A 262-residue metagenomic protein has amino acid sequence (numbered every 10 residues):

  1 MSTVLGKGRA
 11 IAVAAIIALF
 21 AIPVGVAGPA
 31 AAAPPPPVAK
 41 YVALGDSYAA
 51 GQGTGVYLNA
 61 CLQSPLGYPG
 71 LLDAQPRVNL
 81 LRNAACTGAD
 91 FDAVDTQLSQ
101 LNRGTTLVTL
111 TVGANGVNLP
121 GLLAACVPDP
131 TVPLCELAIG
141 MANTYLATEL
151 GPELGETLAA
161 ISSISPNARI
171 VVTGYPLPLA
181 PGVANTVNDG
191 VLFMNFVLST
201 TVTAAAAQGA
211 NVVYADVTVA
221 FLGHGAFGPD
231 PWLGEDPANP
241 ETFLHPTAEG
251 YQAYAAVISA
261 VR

Functional and structural regions predicted by a protein language model:
M1-A33: Secretory targeting and sorting signals
G28-K40, A93-T109, E153-N167, S259: Short amphipathic alpha-helices and their capping/turn segments at secondary-structure boundaries
A32-T87, S99: Serine-esterase "nucleophile elbow" of acetyl-processing enzymes
K40-G45, A49-G51, L80-A85, T106-T111 (+3 more regions): Structural recognition of the beta-strand scaffold that forms the well-ordered cores of secreted hydrolase catalytic
S47-A50, C86-F91, A114-L119, P176-P181 (+2 more regions): Solvent-exposed loop/turn segments at secondary-structure junctions within structured extracellular/periplasmic domains
D73-N79, P152-R169, V197-A215: A structural motif corresponding to the C-terminal end of an alpha-helix and its immediate exit/capping segment
A93-L146, L177-L179: Oxyanion-hole/transition-state-stabilizing segment in secreted/luminal serine hydrolases and related acyltransferases
P176-R262: Catalytic His-Asp segment of secreted/periplasmic serine-dependent ester chemistry enzymes
